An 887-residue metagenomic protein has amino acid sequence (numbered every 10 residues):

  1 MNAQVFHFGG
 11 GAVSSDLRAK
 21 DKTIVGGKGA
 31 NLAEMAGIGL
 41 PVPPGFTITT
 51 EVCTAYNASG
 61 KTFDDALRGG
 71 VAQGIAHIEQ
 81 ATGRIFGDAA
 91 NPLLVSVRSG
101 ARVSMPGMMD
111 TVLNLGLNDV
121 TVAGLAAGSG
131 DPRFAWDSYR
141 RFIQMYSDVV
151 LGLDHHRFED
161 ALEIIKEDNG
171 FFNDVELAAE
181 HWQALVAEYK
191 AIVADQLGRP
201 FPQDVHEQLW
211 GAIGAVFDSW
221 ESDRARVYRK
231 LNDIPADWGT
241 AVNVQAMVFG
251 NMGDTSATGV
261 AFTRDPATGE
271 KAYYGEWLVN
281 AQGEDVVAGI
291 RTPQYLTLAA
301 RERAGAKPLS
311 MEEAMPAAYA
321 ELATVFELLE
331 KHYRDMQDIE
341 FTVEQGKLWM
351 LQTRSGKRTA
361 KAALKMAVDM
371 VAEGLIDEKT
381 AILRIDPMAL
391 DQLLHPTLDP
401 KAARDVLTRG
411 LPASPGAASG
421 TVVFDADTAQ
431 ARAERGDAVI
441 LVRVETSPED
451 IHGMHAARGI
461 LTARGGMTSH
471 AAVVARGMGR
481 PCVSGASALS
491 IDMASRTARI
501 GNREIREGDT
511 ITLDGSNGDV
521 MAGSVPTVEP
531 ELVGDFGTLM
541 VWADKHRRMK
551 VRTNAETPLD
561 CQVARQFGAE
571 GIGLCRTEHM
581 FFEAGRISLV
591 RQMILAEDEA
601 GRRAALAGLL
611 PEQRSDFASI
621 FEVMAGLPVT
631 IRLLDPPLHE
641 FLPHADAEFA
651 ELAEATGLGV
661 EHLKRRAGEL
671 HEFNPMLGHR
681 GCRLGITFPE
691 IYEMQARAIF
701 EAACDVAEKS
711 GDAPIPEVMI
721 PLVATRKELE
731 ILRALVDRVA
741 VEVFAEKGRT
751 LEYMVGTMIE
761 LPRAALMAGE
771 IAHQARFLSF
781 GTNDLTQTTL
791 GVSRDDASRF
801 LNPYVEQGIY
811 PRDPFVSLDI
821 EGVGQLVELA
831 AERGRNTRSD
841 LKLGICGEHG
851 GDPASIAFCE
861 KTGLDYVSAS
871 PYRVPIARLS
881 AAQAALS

Functional and structural regions predicted by a protein language model:
M1-D405, Q430-A431, D437-I440, S447-H452 (+12 more regions): Nucleotide/phosphate-binding sheet-loop regions of phosphoryl- and nucleotidyl-transfer enzymes
F46, A463-G465, S484-S487, C575 (+2 more regions): Short beta->alpha connector loops at strand-helix junctions that form conserved, small/polar/Pro-enriched
R98-S99, L532-D535, W542-S887: Conserved alpha/beta-domain cores
I213, W220, L394-V423, T538-D544 (+2 more regions): Flexible inter-domain linker/hinge segments
L328, S495-G501: Short alpha-helix capping/helix-loop boundary micro-motifs
R409-E449, I500-T538: Extended, non-globular alpha-helical segments
R458-R464, C482, G844: A short, small-residue-rich loop immediately preceding and capping a beta-strand
